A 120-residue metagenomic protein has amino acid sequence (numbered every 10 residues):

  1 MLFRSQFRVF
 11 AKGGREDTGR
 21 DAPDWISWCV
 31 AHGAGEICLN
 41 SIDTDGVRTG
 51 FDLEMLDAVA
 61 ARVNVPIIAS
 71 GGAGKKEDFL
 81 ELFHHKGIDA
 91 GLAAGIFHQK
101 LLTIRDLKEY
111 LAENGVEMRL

Functional and structural regions predicted by a protein language model:
M1-L2: Short, small-residue-biased leader/transition segments that mark boundaries at the very start of proteins
R15-D17, T44-T49, K75, Q99: Short, small-residue-enriched loops and turns at beta-alpha junctions that line or gate enzyme active sites
T18-W28, K76-F79: Short, acidic/polar
G19-P23, T49-A58: Charged helix-capping and loop-helix junction motifs
G35-I42, A90-L92: Short beta-strands and strand-loop turn motifs
S41-I42, G71-G72, A94-I96: Short secondary-structure boundary segments
E54-A90: Catalytic cores of alpha/beta
E81-A90, A94-L120: C-terminal helical cap(s) of enzyme catalytic domains, especially alpha/beta-barrels
